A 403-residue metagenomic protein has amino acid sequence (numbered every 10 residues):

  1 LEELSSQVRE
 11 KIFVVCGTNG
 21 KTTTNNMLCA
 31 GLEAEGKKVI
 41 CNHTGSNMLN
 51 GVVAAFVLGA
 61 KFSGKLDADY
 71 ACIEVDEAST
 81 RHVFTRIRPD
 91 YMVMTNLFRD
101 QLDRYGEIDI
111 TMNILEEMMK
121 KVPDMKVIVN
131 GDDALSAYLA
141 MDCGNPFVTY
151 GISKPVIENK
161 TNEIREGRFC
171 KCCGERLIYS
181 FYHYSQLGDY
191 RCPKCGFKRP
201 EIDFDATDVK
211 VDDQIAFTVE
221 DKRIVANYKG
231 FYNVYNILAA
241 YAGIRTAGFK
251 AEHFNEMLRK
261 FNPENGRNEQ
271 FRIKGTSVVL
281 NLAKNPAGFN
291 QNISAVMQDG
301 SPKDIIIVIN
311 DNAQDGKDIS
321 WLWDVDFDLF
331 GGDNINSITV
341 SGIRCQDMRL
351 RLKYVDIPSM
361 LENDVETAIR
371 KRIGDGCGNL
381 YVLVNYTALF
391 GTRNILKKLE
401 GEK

Functional and structural regions predicted by a protein language model:
L1-G151, N159-T161, R165, F169: Phosphate-binding loop of NTP-binding sites
E74, T95, I128, N236 (+3 more regions): Residue-level signal for inorganic ion chemistry
R86-N96, L187-E201, Y228-R259: A conserved, hydrophobic alpha-helical segment in the catalytic core of large ATP/adenylate-utilizing enzymes
S153-I215, N227: Cys/His-rich short segments
N162-R168, Y228-A239, E264-G266: Short glycine/threonine-rich catalytic loop with a Thr-x-Gly-x-Asp
F197, K210-D212, G243-V279, A283: Gly/charged, well-structured mid-domain segments that form the phosphate/adenylate-handling core of ATP-dependent
E264, L282-L361, L399-E402: Active-site beta-alpha connecting loops in nucleotide-dependent enzymes
V382-K403: Glycine/aspartate-rich loop-and-adjacent alpha/beta segment that forms the canonical ThDP
